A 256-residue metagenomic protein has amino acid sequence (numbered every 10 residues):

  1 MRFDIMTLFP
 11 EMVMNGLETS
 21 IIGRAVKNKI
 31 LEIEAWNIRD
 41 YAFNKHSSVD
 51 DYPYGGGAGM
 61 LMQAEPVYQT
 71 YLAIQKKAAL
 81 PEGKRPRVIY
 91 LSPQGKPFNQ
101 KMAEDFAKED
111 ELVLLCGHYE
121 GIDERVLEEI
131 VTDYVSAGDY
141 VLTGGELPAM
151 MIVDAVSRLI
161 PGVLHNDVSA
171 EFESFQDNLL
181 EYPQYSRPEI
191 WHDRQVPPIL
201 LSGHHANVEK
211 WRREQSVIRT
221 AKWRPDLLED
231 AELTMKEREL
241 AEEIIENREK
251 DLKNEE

Functional and structural regions predicted by a protein language model:
M1-P81, A206-E229: N-terminal nucleotide/polyanion-binding subdomain common to many enzyme families
D4-M6, E34-W36, I89, L112-V113 (+1 more regions): Hydrophobic/aromatic beta-strand patches that form the interior of the parallel beta-sheet core in alpha/beta enzyme
L8, I38, L91-Q94, C116-Y119 (+3 more regions): Fold-independent oxyanion-binding glycine-rich loops and adjacent beta-strand/coil segments at enzyme active sites
A58-L61, P97, Y119, D123 (+5 more regions): Gly/Ser/Thr-rich beta-alpha loop segments that engage phosphate groups in nucleotides
Q63-H118, P161-G162: S-adenosyl-L-methionine/SAH cofactor-binding core of RNA-modifying enzymes
I122, V126-E173: Structured adenosyl-cofactor binding patch, chiefly the S-adenosyl-L-methionine
L147, L159-I199: Internal, active-site/partner-interface "lid" segment
P188-E256: SAM-dependent methyltransferases
